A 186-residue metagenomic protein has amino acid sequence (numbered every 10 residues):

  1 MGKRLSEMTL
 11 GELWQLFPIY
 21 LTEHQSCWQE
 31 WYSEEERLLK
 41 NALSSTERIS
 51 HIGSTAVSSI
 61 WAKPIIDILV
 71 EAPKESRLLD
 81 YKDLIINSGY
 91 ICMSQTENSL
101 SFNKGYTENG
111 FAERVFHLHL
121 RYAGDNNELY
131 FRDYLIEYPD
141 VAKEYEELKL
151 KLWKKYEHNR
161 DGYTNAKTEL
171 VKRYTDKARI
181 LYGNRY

Functional and structural regions predicted by a protein language model:
M1-S50, K172: Helical scaffold of the NTase/Pol beta-like nucleotidyltransferase catalytic core
F17-S26, L69-V70, F131-L135: Short histidine-centered catalytic/ligand-binding loop motif
L38-S76: Active-site nucleotide-donor binding segment shared across nucleotidyl transfer reactions
A56-V57, A123-D125: Short, solvent-exposed loop/turn segments at secondary-structure junctions
D80-S88: Short amphipathic alpha-helices in soluble, non-transmembrane regions that often serve as interface/regulatory elements
S88-A123: Conserved catalytic core of two-metal-ion nucleotidyltransferases
N126-Y186: Catalytic cores of NTP-dependent nucleotidyl/adenyl transfer enzymes across multiple folds
